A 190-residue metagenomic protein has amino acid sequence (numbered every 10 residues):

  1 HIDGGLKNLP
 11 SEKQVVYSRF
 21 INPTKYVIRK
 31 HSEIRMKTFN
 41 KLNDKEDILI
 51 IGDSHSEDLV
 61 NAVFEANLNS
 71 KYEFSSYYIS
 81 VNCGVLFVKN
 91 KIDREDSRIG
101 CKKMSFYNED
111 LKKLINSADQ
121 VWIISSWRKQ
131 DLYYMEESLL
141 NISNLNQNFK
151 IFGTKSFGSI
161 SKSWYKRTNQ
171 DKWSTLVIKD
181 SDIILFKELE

Functional and structural regions predicted by a protein language model:
H1-E190: Extracellular/periplasmic envelope-modification machinery, especially enzymes that add or remove acyl/ester groups on
